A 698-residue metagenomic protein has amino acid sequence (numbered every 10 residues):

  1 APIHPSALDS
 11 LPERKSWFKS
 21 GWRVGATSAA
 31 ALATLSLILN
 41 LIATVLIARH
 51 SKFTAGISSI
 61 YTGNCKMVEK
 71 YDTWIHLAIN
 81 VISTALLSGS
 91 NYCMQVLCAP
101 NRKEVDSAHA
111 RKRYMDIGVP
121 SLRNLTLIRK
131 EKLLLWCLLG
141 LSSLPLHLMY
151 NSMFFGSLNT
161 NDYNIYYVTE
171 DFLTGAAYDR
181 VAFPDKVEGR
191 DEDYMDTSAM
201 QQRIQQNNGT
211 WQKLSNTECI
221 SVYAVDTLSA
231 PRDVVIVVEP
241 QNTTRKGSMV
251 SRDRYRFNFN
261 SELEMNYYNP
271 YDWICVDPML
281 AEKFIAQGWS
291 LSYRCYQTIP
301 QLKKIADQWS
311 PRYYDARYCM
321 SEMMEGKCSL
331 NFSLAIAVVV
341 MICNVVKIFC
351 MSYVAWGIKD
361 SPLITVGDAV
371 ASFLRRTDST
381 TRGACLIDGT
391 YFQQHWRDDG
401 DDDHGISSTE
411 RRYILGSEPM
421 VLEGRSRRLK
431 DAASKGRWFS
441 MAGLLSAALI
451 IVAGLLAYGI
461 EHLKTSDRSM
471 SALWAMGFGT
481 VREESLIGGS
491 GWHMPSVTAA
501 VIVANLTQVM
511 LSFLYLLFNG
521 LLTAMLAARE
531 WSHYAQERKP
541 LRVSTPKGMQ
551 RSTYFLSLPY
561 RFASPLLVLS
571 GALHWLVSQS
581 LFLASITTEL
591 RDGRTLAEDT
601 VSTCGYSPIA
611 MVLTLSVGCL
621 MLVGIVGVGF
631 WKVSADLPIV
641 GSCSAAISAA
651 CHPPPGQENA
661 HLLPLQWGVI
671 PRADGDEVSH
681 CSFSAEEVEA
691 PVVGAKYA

Functional and structural regions predicted by a protein language model:
A1-A698: Membrane-proximal termini and loops of membrane proteins
